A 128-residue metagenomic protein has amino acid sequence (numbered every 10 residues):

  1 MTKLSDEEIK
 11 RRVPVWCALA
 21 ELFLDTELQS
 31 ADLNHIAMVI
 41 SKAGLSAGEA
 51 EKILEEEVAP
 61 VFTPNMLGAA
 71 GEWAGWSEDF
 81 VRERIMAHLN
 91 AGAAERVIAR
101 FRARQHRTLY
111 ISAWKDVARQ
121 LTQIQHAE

Functional and structural regions predicted by a protein language model:
M1-R11, A37-E128: Small-residue-enriched hydrophobic alpha-helices in membranes
E8-V39: Short terminal alpha-helical segments
